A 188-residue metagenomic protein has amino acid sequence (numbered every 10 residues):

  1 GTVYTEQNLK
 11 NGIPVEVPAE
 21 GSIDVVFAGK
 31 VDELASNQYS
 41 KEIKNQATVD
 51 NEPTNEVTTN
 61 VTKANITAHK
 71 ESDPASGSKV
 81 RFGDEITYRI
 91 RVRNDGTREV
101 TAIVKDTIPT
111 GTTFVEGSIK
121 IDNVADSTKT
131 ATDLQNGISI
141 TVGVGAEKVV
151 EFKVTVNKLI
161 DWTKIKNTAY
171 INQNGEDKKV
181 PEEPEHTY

Functional and structural regions predicted by a protein language model:
G1-Y188: Exported/extracytosolic protein signature
